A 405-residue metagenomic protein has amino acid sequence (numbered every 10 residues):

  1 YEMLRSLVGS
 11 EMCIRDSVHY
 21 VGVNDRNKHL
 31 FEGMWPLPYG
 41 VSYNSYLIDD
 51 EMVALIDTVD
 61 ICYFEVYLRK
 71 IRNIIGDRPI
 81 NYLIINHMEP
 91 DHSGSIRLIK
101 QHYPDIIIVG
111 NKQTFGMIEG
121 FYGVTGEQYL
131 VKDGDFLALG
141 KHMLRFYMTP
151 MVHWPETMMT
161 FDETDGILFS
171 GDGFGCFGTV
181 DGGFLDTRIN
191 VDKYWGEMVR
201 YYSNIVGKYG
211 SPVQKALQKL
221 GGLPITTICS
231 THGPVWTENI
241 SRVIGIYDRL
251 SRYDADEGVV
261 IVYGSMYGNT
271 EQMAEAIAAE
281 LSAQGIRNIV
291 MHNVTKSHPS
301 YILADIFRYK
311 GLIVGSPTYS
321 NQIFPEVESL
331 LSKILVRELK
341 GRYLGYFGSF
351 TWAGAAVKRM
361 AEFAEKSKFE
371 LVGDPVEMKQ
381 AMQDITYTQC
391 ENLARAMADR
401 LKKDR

Functional and structural regions predicted by a protein language model:
Y1-G9, I14: Single conserved hydrophobic/aromatic residue that forms the stacking wall/gate of nucleotide- or nucleobase-binding
R15-D16, V109-T157, K215: Metallo-beta-lactamase
V18-I75, M159-D162, G166-S170, T270: Conserved beta-strand hairpin/beta-sheet module of binuclear metal-dependent hydrolase folds, prominently
E51, C62-V109: Active-site metal-binding motif and surrounding structural segment of the metallo-beta-lactamase
V53, D60, M143-S230, W236-E238: Metallo-beta-lactamase
I56-T58, N81-M88, I108-K112, L168-G171 (+1 more regions): Active-site neighborhood of phospho(di)ester-bond hydrolases with catalytic His/Asp-centered motifs
S95, S297-I302: Short acidic active-site motifs
V180, N190-I228, H232-V235, A276-H292 (+1 more regions): FMN-binding flavodoxin-like domain, especially the glycine-rich phosphate-binding loop
